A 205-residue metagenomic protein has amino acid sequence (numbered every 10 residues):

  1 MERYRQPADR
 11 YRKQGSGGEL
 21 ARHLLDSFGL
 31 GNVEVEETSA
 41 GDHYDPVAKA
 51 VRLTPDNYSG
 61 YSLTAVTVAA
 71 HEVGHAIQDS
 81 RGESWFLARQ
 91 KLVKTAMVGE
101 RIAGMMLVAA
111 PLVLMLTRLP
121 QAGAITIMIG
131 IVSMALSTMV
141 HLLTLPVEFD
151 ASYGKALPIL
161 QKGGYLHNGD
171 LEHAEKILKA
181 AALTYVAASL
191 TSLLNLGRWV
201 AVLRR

Functional and structural regions predicted by a protein language model:
M1-G99, M139-N195, W199-R205: Polar-ligand-bearing catalytic/cofactor-coordination segments of membrane-embedded or membrane-tethered inner-membrane
V93-R118: Post-HExxH zinc-binding segment in Zn-dependent metallohydrolases
L116-A122, A156, R205: Transmembrane helix interruption/hinge and helix-loop junction motifs
L119-V132: Hydrophobic alpha-helical transmembrane segments
I129-H141: Single-pass alpha-helical transmembrane signal-anchor segments
